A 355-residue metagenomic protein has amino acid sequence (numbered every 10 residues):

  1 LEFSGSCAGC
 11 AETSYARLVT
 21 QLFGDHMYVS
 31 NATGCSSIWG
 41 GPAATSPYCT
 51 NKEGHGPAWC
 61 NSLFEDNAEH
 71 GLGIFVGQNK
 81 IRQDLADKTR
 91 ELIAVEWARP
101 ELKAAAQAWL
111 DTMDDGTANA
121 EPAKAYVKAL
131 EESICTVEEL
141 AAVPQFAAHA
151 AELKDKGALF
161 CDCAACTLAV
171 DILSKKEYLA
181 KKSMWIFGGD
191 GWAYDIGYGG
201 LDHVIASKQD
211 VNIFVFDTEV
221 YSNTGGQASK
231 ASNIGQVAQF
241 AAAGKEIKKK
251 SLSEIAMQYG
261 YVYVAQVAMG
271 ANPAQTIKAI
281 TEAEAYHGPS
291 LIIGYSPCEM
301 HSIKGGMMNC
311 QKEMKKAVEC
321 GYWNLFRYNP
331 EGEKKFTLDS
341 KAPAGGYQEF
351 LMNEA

Functional and structural regions predicted by a protein language model:
L1-A105, A125, L173: Iron-sulfur-cluster electron-transfer modules
L1-S6, N61-W97, Y178-A180, S232-A285: Conserved thiamine diphosphate
E12-T20, D25-Y28, I38-T50, L173-Q227 (+1 more regions): Thiamine diphosphate
T45-A58, T276-A355: Glycine/aspartate-rich loop-and-adjacent alpha/beta segment that forms the canonical ThDP
A106-V137: Aromatic-anchored, charged helix-turn/loop surface patch used as a conserved interaction hotspot
P144-S174: Amphipathic alpha-helical binding modules
D195, A206-V211, V215-A231, Q236-K250 (+3 more regions): Residues forming the flavin
